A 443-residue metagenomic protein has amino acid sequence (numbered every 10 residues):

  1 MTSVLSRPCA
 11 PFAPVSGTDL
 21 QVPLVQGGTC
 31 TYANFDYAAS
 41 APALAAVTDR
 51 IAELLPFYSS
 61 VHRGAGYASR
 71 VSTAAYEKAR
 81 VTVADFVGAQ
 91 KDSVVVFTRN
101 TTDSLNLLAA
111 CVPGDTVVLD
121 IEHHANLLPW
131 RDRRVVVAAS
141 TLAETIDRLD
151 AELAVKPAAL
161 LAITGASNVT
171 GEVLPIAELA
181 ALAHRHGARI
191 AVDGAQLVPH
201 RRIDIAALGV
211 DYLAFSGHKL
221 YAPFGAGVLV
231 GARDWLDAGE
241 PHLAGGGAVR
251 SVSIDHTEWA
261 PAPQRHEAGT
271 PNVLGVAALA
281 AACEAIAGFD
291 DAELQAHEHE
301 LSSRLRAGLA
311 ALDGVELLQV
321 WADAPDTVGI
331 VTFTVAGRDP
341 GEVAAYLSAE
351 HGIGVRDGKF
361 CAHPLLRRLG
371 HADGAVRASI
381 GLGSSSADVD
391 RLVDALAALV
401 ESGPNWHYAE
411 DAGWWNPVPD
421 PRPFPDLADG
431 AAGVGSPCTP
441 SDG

Functional and structural regions predicted by a protein language model:
M1-G443: Pyridoxal 5′-phosphate
